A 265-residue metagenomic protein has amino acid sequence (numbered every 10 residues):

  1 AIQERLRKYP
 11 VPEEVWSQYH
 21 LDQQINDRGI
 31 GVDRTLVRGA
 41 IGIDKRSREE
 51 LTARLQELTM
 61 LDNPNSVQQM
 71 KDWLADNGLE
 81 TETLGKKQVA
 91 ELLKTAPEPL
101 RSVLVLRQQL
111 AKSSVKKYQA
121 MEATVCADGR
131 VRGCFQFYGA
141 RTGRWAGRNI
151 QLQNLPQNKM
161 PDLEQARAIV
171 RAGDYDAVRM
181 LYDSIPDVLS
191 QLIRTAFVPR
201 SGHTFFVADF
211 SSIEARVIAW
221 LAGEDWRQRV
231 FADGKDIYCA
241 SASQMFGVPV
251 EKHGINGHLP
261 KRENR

Functional and structural regions predicted by a protein language model:
A1-L189, V198, G202-T204, S211-E214 (+2 more regions): Conserved "right-hand" nucleotidyltransferase catalytic core of DNA-directed polymerases
L6-V11, D225-F231, P249-G254: Short, polar/flexible loop-turn hinges at active-site or ligand-entry regions and domain interfaces
N158, L221-E224, V248: Conserved, well-folded catalytic cores of nucleic-acid-processing and energy-transducing macromolecular machines
I193: Cytosolic ligand/metal-binding cores
T204-K235: Structured ligand/cofactor/substrate-binding pocket environments in proteins
D233-E263: Generic long, charged, amphipathic alpha-helical segments
